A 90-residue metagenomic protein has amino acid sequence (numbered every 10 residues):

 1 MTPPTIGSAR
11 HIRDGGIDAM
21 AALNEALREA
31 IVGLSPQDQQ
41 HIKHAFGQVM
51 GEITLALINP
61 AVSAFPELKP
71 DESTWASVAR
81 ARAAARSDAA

Functional and structural regions predicted by a protein language model:
M1, G7, H11, D18 (+5 more regions): Long, non-catalytic architectural segments outside compact domain cores
M1-Q40: N-terminal acidic leader/helix
M20-L27, I31, M50-I58, A83: A structural signal for well-ordered alpha-helices, especially hydrophobic packing surfaces of coiled-coils
P36-P70: Short, charge-rich amphipathic interface segments used for partner binding and complex assembly
I58-A90: Charged low-complexity stretches with an acidic bias
